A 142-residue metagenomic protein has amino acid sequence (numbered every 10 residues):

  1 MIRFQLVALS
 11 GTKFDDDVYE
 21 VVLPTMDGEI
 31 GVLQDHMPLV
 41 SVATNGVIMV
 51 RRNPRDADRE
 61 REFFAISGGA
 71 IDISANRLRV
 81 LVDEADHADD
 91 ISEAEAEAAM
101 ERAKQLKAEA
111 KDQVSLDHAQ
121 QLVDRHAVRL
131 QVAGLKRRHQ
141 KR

Functional and structural regions predicted by a protein language model:
M1-I2: Absolute protein N-terminus
Q5-E97, R102: Compact, glycine-rich, soluble single-domain proteins
D86-R142: Acidic/glycine-rich phosphate/pyrophosphate-binding loops and surrounding catalytic core that coordinate Mg2+
